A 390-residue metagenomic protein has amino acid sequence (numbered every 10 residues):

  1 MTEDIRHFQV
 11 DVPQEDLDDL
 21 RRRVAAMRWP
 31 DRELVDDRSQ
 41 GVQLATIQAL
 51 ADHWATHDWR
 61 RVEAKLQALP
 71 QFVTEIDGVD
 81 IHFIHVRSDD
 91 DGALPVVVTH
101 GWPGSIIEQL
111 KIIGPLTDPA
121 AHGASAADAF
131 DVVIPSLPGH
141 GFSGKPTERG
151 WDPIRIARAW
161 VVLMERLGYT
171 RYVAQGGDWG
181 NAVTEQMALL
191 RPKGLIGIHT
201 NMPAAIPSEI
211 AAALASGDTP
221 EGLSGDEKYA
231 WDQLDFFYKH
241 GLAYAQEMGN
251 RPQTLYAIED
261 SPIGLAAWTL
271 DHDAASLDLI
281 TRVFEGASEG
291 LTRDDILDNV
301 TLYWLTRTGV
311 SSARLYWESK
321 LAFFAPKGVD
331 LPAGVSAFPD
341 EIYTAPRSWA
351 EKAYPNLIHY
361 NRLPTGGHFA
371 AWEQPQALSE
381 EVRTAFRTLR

Functional and structural regions predicted by a protein language model:
M1-Q9, P13-D18, V24, R28 (+1 more regions): Alpha/beta-hydrolase
E15-R87, G92, W304, S311-F324: Non-catalytic accessory segments flanking enzyme active sites
R60-R61, A124, L137-W151, E185: Glycine-rich "HGGG/HGxG" loop immediately N-terminal to the catalytic nucleophile of the alpha/beta-hydrolase
D90-F142, F386: Conserved HGGG/HGGXW glycine-rich cap/lid loop of the alpha/beta-hydrolase fold
P115, P119-H122, Y169-T219: Conserved hydrolase catalytic core segment
I154-Y172: Conserved acidic catalytic loop of the alpha/beta-hydrolase fold
Q246-R390: C-terminal subdomain of alpha/beta-hydrolase-fold enzymes, centered on the catalytic histidine and its supporting
